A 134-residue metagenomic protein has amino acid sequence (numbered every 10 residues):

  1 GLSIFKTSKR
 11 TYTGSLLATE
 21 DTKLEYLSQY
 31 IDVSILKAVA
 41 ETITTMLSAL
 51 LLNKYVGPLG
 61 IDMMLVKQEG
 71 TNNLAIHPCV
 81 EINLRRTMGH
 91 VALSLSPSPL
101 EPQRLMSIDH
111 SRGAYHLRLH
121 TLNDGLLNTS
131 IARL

Functional and structural regions predicted by a protein language model:
G1-T45, N83-D109: ATP-dependent carboxylate/phosphate-activation module, predominantly the ATP-grasp catalytic core and closely related
S3, D62-M64, R133: Residues in well-ordered beta-strands of folded domains
T13-L74, G113-N128: A long amphipathic alpha-helix within ATP-dependent nucleotide-binding catalytic cores
M64, I82-N83: Active-site capping/gating regions of soluble enzymes
N73-A75, L84-L134: C-terminal active-site "lid" helix and adjoining low-complexity regulatory extension at the edge of ATP-using catalytic
